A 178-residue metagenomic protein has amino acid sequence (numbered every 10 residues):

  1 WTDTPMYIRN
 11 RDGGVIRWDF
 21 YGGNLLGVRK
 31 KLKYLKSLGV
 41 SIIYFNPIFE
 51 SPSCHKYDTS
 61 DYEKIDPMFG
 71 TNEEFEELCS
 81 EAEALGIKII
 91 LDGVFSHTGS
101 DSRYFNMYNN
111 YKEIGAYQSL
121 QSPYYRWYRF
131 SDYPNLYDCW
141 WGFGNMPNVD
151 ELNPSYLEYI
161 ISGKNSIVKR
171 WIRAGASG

Functional and structural regions predicted by a protein language model:
W1-S41, I48-A174: Substrate-binding/active-site clefts of carbohydrate-active enzymes
S177: Receiver (REC) domain switch/active-site residues of two-component response regulators
